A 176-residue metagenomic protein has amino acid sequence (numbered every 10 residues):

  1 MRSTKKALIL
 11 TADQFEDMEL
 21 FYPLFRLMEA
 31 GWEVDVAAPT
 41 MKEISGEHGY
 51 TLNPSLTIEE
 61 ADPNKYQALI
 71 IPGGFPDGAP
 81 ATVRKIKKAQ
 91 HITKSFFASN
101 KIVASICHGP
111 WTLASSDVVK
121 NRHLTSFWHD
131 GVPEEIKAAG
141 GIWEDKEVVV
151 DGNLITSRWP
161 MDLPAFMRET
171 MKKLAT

Functional and structural regions predicted by a protein language model:
M1-S99, V103, W111-K120, P133-T176: Extended, subdomain-level signal for the structured scaffold at the beginning of enzyme domains
C107: Catalytic nucleophile serine of serine hydrolases, specifically the conserved "nucleophile elbow" pentapeptide
L124: Acidic, metal/cofactor-coordinating or nucleic-acid-engaging core segments within structured domains
F127-H129: Glycine/proline-rich loop-helix segments at beta-alpha junctions forming the active-site rim of enzyme cores
